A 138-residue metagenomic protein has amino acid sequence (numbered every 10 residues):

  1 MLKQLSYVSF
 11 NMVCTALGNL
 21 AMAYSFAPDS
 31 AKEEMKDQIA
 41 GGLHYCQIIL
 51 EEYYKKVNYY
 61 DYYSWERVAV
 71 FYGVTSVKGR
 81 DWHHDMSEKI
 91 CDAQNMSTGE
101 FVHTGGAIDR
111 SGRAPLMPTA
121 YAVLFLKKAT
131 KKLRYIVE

Functional and structural regions predicted by a protein language model:
M1-E88, E100-I136: An alpha-helical repeat/solenoid feature that recognizes helix-turn-helix modules
I90, Q94-T98: Feature marks hydrolase-like catalytic cores characterized by long aromatic- and Gly/Pro-rich stretches
